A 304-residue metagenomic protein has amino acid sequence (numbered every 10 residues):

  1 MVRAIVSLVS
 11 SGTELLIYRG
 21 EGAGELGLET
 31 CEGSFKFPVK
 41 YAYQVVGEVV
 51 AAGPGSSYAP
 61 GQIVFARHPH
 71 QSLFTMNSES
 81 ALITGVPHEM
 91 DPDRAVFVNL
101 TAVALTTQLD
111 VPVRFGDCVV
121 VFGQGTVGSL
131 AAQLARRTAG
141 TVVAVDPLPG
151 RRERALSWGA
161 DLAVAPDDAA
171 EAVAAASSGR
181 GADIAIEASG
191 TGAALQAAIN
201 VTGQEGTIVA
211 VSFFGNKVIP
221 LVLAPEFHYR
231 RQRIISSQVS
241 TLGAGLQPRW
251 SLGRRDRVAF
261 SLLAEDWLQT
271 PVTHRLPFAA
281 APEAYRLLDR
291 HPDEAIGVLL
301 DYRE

Functional and structural regions predicted by a protein language model:
M1-V45: N-terminal glycine-rich beta->alpha transition that marks the start or flank of a dinucleotide-binding site
V2, A66-R67, V121: A generic structural signal for residues embedded in beta-strands
Q44-H68: A glycine-/small-residue-rich N-terminal strand-loop-strand element that serves as the cofactor-binding glycine loop
Y58-A59, V113, T202: Short, well-ordered loop/turn sites that connect or cap secondary structure elements
R67-S80: A structural motif shared across PLP-dependent enzymes of the aminotransferase-like
H88, D93-D167: Mid-domain Rossmann-like dinucleotide-binding core that forms the NAD(H)/NADP(H) cofactor-binding site
D161-I235: Glycine-rich cofactor phosphate-binding loops and adjacent beta1-alpha1 units of small-molecule cofactor enzyme domains
L221-V272: C-terminal substrate-binding/catalytic core of Rossmann-like NAD(P)-dependent dehydrogenases/reductases
